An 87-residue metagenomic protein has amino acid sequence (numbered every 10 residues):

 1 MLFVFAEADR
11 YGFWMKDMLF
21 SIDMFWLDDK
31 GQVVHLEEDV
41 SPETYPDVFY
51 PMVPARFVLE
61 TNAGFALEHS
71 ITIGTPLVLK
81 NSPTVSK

Functional and structural regions predicted by a protein language model:
M1-K87: Compact, glycine-rich, soluble single-domain proteins
